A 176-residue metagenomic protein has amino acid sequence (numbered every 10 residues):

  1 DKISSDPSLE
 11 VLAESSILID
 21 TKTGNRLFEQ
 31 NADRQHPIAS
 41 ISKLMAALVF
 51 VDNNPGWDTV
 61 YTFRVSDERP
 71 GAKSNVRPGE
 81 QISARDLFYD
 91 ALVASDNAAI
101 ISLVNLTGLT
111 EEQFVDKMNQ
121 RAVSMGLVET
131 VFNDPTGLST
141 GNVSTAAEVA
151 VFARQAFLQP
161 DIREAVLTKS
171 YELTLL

Functional and structural regions predicted by a protein language model:
D1-A147, V151-P160: Active-site-adjacent loops and short helices of periplasmic peptidoglycan-processing enzymes
L158-L176: Conserved active-site loop region of the serine DD-peptidase/beta-lactamase
